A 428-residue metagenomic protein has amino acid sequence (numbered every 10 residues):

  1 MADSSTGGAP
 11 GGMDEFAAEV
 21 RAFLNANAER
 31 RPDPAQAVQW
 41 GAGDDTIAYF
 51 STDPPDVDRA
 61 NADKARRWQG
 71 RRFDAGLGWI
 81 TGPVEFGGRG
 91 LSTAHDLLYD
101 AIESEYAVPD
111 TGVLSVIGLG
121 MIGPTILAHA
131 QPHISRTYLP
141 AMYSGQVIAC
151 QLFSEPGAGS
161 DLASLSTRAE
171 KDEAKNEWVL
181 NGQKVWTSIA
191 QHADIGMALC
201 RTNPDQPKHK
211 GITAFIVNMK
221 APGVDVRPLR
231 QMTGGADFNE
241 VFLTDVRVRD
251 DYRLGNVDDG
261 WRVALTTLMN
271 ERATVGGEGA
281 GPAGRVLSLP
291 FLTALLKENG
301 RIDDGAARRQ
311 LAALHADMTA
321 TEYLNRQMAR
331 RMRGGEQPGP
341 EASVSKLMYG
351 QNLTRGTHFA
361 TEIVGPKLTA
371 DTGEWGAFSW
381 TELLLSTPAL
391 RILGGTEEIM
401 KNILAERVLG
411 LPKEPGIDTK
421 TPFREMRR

Functional and structural regions predicted by a protein language model:
M1-I117, I134-T137, A141, E298 (+4 more regions): Amphipathic, small/basic residue-rich leader segments at the start of a protein or domain
A2-S5, A9, L98-I102, V263-T266 (+2 more regions): Glycine-rich phosphate/cofactor-binding loops in nucleotide/flavin-utilizing enzymes
G11, V224-Y323, L390, E425-M426: Glycine-rich beta->alpha junctions and the first turn(s) of the following alpha-helix
N61-R136, P140-Q146, I189-I195, M318 (+6 more regions): Internal helix-loop-helix
G145-F153: A short, Trp-centered hydrophobic/proline-enriched beta-strand micro-motif
A158-L162, N176-W178: Hydrophobic, small-residue-rich alpha-helical packing segments that form membrane-like cores
T167-E170: A structural signal for short hydrophobic beta-strand segments in well-ordered beta-sheet cores
N176-R227: A short core secondary-structure module
